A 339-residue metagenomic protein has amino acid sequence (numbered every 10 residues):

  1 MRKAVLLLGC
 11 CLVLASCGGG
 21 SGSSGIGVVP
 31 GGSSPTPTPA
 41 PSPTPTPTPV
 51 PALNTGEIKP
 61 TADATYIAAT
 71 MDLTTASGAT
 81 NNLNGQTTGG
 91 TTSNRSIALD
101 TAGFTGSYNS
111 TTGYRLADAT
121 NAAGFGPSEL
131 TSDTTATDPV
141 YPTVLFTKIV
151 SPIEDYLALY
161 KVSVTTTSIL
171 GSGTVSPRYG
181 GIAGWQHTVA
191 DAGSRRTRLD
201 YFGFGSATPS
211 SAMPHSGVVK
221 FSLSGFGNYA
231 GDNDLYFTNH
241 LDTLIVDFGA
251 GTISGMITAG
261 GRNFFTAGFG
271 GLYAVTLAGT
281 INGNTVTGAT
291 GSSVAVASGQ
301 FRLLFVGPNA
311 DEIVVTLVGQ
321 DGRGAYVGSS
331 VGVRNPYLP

Functional and structural regions predicted by a protein language model:
M1-C17: Sec-dependent bacterial lipoprotein signal peptides
C17-P339: Mature soluble binding/inhibitory domains
